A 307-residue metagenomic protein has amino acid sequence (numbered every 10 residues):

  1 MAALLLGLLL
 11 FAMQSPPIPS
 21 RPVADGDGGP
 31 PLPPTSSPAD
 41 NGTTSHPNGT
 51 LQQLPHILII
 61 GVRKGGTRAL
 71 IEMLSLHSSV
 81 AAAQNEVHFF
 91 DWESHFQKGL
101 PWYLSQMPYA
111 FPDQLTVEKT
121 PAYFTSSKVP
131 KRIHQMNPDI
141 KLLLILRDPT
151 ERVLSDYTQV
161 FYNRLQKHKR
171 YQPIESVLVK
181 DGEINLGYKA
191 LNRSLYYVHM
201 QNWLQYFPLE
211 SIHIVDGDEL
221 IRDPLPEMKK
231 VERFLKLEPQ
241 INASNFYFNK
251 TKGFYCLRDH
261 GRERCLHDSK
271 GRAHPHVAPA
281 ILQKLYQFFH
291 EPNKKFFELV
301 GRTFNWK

Functional and structural regions predicted by a protein language model:
M1-F124, M136, I140, T150-V177: PAPS-dependent sulfotransferase catalytic core
M13-G26, Q201-Q287, E291-K294, R302-K307: The conserved 3'-phosphoadenosine-5'-phosphosulfate
L58-I60, I145, V215: Short hydrophobic segments within beta-strands
G66-S79, V129-P138, L154-Q159, N192-Q240 (+1 more regions): PAPS/PAP-binding and catalytic site of the sulfotransferase fold
Q97-L100, S126-S127, Y197, P279: Structural motif corresponding to alpha-helix initiation and N-cap regions
V117, K141-L143, H213-V215: Hydrophobic/aromatic beta-strand patches that form the interior of the parallel beta-sheet core in alpha/beta enzyme
T120-P121, L178-N192, D216-D218, R272-Q283: Surface-exposed cleft-lining segments at the edges of enzyme active sites
